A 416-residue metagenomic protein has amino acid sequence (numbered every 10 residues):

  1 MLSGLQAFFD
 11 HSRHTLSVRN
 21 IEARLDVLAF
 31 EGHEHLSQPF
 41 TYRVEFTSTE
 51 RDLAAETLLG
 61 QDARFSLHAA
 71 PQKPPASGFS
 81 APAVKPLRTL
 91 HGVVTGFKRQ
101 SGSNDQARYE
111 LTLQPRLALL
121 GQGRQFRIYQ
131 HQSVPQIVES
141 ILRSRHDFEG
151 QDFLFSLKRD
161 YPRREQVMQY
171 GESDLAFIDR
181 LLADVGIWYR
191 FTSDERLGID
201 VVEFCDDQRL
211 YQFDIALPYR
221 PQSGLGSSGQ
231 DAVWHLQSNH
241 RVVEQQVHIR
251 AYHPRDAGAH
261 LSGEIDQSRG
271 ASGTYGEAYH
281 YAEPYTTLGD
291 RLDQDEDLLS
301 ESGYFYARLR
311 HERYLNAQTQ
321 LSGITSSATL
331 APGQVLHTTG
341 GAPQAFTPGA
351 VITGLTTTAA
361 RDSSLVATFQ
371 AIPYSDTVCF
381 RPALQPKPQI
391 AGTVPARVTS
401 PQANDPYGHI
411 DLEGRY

Functional and structural regions predicted by a protein language model:
M1-Y416: Amphipathic alpha-helical and helix-coil boundary elements used as assembly and membrane-proximal scaffolds
